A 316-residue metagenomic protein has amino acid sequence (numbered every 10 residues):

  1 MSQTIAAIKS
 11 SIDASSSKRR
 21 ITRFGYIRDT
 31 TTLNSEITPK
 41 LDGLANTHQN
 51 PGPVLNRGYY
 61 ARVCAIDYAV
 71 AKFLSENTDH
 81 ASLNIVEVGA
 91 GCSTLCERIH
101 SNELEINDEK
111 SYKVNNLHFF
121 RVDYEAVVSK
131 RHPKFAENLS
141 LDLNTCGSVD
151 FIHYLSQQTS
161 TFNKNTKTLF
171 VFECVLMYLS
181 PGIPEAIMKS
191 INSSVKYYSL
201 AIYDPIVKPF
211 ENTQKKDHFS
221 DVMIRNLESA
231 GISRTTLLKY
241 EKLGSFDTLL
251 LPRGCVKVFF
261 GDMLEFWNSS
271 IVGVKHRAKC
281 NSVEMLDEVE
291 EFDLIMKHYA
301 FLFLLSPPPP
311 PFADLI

Functional and structural regions predicted by a protein language model:
M1-L141, V149, H153, Q158 (+3 more regions): Rossmann-like AdoMet
R62, I183-I187, D204-P205, K242: Alpha-helical interaction elements in eukaryotic regulators
G89, F170-M177: Short catalytic micro-motifs in class I SAM-dependent methyltransferases
V114, S193-A201, R253-K257: Structural alpha-beta junctions
N144-L155, M177-K196: A short, conserved alpha-helix within the catalytic core of class I
T168-V171, N192-F210: Conserved beta-strand signature within the Rossmann-like core of class I S-adenosyl-L-methionine
L179-S180, P209-T213: Short acidic/glycine-rich loop or secondary-structure boundary segments that cap or lie
T213-I316: Rossmann-like AdoMet/SAM-dependent catalytic core
